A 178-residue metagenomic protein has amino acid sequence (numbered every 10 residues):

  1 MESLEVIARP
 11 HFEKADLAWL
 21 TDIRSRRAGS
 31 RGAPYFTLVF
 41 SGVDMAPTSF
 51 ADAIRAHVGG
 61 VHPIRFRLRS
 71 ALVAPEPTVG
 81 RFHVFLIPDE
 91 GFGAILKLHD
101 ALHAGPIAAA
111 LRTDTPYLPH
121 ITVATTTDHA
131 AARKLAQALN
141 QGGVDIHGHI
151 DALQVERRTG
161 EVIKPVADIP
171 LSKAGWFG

Functional and structural regions predicted by a protein language model:
M1-R67, D89-I146, K164-G178: Basic, often amphipathic N-terminal segments
I64-F66, V84, L153: A broad, low-specificity signal marking well-ordered, structured residues that form hydrophobic/aromatic
T78-G80, E161-V162: Short, solvent-exposed loop/turn segments that connect beta-strands within catalytic domains and beta-strand-rich
R81-G91: Short histidine-centered catalytic/ligand-binding loop motif
V155-T159: Short, exposed beta-strand-loop hairpins at the edges of beta-sheets in extracellular/periplasmic proteins
